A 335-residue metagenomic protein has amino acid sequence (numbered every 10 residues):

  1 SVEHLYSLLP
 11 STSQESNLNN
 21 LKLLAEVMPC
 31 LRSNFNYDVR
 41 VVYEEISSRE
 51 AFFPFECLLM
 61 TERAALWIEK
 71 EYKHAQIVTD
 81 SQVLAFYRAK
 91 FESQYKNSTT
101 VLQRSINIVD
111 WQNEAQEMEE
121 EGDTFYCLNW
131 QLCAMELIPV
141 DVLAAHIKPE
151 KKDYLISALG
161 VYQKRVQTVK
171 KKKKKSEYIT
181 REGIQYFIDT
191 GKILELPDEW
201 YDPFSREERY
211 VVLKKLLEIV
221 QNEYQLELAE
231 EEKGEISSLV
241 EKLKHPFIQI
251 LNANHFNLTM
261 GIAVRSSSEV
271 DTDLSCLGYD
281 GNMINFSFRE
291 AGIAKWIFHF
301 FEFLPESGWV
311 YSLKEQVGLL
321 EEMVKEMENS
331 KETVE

Functional and structural regions predicted by a protein language model:
S1-L313: Hydrophobic protein-protein interaction segments
V220, D280, F288, E322-E335: Non-catalytic regulatory/interaction regions at protein termini and inter-domain linkers
W309-V310, L319-V324: TerminUS-proximal long segments
